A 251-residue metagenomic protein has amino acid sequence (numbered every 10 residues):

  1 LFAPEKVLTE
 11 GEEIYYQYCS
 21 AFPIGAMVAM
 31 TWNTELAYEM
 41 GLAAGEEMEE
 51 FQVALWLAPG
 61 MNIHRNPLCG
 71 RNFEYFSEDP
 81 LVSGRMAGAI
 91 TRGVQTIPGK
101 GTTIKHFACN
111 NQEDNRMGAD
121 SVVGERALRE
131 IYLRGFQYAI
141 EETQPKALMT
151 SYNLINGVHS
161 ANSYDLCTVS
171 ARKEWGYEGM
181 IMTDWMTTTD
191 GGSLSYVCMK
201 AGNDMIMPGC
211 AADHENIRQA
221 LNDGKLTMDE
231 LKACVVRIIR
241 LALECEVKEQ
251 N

Functional and structural regions predicted by a protein language model:
L1-N251: Glycoside hydrolase catalytic-domain context in secreted enzymes
